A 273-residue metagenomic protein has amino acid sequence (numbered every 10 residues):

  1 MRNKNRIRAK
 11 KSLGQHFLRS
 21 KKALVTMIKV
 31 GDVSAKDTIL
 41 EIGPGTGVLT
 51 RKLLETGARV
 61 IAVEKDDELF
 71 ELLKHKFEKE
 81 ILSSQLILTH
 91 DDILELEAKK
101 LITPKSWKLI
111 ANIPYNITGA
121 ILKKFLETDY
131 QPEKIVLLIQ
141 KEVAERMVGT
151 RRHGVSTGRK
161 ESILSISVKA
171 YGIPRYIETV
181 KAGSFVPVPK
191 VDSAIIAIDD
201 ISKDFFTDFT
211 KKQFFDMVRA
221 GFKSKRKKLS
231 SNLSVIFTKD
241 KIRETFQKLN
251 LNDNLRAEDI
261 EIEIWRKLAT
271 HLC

Functional and structural regions predicted by a protein language model:
M1-D216, A220, Q247, E258 (+1 more regions): Catalytic cores of RNA-modifying enzymes
A220-C273: C-terminal lobe and adjacent flexible extensions of AdoMet/dcAdoMet transferase-like proteins
